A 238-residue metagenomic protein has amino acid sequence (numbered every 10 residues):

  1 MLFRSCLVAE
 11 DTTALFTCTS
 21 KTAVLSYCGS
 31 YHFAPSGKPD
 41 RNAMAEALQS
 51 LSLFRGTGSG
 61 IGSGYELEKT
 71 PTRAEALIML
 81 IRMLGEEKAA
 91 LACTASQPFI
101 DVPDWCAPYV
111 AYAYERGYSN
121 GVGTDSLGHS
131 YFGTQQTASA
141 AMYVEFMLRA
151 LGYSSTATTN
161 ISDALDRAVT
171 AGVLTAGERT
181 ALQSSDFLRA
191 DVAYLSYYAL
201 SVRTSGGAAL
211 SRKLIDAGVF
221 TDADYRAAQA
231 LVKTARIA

Functional and structural regions predicted by a protein language model:
M1-L2: Short, small-residue-biased leader/transition segments that mark boundaries at the very start of proteins
S5, F16-T17: Short, aromatic- and glycine-rich surface loops/edge beta-strands on solvent-exposed regions
L15, A23-E46, S50-L77, I81-P108 (+3 more regions): Feature responds to low-complexity, polar/acidic, surface-exposed segments characteristic of secreted/exported proteins
A190, L195: Surface-exposed binding/hinge segments that line and control ligand-binding clefts or catalytic entry sites
